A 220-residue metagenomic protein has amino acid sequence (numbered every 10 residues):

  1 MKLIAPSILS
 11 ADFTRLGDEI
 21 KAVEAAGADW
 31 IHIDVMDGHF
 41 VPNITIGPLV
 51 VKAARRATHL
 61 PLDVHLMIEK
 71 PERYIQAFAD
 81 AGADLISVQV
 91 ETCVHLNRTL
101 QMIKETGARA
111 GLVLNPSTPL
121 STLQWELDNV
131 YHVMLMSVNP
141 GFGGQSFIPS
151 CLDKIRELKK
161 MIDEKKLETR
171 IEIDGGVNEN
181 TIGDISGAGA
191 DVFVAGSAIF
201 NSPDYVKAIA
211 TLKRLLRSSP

Functional and structural regions predicted by a protein language model:
M1-S87, T92-H95, M102-K104, R109-A110 (+7 more regions): Conserved N-terminal beta1-alpha1 strand-loop-helix module at the mouth
L3, V113, M134-S137, E172 (+1 more regions): Conserved beta-strand segments that form the floor/walls of ligand-binding pockets within enzyme and binding domains
D34, N43, S137-P140, I171-E172 (+1 more regions): Short glycine- and Lys/Arg-enriched binding-loop motifs that mark or flank ligand-binding interfaces
E91-C93, N115-T118, V138-G141, S197-F200: Short, acidic/turn-prone active-site loops that include or flank metal/cofactor- and phosphate-binding residues
M102-G107, L112-N115, S186, D191 (+1 more regions): Amphipathic, soluble alpha/beta structural segments
G143-I148, E172: Short, glycine/charged-rich beta-strand-loop motifs at protein surfaces that mediate ligand recognition and catalysis
R156-E164, T169: Active-site-adjacent C-terminal substructures of enzyme catalytic domains
L167-I173, N178-P220: Alpha/beta catalytic cores of nucleotide-metabolism and tRNA/nucleoside-modifying enzymes
